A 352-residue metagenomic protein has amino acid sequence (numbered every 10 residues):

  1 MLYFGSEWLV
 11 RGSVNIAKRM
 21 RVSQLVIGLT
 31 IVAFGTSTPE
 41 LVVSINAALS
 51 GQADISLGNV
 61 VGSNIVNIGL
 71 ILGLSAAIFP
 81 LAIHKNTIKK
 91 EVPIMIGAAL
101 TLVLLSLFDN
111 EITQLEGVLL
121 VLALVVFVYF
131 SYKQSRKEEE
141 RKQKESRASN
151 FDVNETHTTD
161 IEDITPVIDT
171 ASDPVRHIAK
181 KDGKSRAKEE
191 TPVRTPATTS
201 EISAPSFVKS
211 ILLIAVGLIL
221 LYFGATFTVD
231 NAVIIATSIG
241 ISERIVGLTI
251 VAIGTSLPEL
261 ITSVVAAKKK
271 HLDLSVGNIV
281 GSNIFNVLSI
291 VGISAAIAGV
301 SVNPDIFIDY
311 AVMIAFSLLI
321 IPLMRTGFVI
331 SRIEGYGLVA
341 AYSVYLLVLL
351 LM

Functional and structural regions predicted by a protein language model:
M1-M352: Hydrophobic alpha-helical segments, chiefly the membrane-spanning helices and signal/signal-anchor peptides
